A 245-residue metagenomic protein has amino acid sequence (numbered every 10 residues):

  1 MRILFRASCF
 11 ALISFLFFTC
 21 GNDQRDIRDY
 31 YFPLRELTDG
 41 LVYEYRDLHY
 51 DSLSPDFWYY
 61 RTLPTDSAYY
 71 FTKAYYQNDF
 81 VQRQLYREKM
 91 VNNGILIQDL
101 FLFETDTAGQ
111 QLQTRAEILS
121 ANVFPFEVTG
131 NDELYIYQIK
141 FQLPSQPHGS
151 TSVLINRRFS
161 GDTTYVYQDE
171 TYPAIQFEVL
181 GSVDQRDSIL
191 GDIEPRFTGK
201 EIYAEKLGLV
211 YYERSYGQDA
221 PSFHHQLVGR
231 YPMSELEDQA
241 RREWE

Functional and structural regions predicted by a protein language model:
M1-C9: Bacterial N-terminal signal peptides that target proteins for export
F17-T19: C-terminal motif of bacterial Sec signal peptides marking the signal peptidase cleavage site
N22-E245: Conserved functional acidic sites
